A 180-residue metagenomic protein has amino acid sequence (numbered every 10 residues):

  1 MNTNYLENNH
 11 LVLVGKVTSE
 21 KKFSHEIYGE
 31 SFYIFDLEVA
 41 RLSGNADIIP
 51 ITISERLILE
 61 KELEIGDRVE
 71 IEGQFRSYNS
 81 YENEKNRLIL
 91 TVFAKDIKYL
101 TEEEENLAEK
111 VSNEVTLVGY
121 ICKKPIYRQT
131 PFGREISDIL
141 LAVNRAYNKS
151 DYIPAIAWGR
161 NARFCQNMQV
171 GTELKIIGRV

Functional and structural regions predicted by a protein language model:
M1-V180: Single-stranded nucleic acid-binding surfaces, predominantly the OB-fold ssDNA-binding core
